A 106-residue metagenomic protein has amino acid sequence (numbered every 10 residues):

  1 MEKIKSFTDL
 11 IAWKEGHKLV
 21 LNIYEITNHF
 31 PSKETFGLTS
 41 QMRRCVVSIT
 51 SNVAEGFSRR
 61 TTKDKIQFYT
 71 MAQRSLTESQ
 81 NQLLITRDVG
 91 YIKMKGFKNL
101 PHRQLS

Functional and structural regions predicted by a protein language model:
M1-S106: Amphipathic alpha-helical assembly/interaction segments
